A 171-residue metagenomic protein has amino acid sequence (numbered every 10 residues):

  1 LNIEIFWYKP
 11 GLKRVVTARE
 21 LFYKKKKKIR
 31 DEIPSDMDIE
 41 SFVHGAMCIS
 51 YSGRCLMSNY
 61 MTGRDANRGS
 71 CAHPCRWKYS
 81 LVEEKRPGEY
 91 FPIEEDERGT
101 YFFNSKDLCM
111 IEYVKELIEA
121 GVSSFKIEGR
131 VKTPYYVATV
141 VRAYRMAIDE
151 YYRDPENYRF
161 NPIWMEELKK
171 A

Functional and structural regions predicted by a protein language model:
L1-N2, V16-L21, K25-K126, V131-A171: Active-site pocket-lining/capping segments in soluble small-molecule metabolic enzymes
W7-K9, I118: Non-catalytic positions within long, well-ordered alpha-helices that form the structural scaffold/packing of enzyme
L12: Residues lining hydrophobic/aromatic ligand-binding pockets adjacent to catalytic sites
